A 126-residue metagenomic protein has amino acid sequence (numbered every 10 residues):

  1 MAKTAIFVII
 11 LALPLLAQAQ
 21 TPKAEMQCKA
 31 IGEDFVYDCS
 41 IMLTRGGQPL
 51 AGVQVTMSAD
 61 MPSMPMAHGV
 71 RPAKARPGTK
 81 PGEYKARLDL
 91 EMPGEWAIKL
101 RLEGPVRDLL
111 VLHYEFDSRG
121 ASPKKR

Functional and structural regions predicted by a protein language model:
M1-F7: Bacterial N-terminal signal peptides that target proteins for export
F7-L11, T56: N-terminal non-cleavable signal-anchor helices
A12-L16: N-terminal signal peptide c-region/cleavage motif recognized by signal peptidases
A19-R126: Contiguous segments within soluble domain cores/interaction surfaces
